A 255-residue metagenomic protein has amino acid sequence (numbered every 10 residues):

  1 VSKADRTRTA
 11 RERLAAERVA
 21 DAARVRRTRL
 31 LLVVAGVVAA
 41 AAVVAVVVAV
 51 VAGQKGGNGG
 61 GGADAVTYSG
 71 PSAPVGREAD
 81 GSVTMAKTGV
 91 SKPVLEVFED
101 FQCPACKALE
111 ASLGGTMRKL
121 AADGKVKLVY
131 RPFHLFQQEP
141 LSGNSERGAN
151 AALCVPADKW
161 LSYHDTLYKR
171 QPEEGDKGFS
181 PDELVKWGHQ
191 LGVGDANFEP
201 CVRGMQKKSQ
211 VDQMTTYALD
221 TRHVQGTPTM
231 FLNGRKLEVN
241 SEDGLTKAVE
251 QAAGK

Functional and structural regions predicted by a protein language model:
K3-A39, A49-G53, Q190-K255: C-terminal cap of thioredoxin/glutaredoxin-like
A4, V47, V51, K87-P93: Short, intrinsically disordered, charge-biased short linear motifs at domain edges
A45-Y68: C-terminal region of N-terminal signal peptides and the immediate post-cleavage residues of exported proteins
G56, A65-E78, K255: Proteins that catalyze or organize thiol-disulfide redox chemistry and the adjacent proteostasis machinery handling
P74-P93: A short beta-strand-turn-helix
G89, A121-D123, R222-Q225: Extracellular/periplasmic catalytic domains that process cell-envelope and extracellular macromolecules
V97-D100, V224: Processing junctions and N-termini across compartments
E99-F101, K107-L184: Structural alpha/beta surface segment adjacent to cysteine/selenocysteine redox centers across thiol/disulfide enzymes
